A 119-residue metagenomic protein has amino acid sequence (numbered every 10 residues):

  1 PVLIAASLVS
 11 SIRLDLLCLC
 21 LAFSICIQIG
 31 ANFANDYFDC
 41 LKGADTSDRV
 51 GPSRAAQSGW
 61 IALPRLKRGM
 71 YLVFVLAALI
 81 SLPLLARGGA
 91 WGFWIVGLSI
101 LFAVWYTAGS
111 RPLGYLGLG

Functional and structural regions predicted by a protein language model:
P1-A6: The first (N-terminal) embedded transmembrane alpha-helix
S7-V9, A108-G109: Structural signal for the C-terminal ends of transmembrane alpha-helices and the immediately following loop
L8, F38-K42, G114: Membrane-interfacial segments
S10-A34, F93-V104: Membrane-embedded alpha-helical segments that form the functional core of polytopic membrane enzymes, especially those
D15, L19, F23-I27, R49 (+2 more regions): Generic structural signal for well-ordered secondary structure
C26-V50: Acidic (Asp/Glu-rich) catalytic motifs at the cytosolic membrane interface
P52, A56-G119: Intramembrane alpha-helical segments
